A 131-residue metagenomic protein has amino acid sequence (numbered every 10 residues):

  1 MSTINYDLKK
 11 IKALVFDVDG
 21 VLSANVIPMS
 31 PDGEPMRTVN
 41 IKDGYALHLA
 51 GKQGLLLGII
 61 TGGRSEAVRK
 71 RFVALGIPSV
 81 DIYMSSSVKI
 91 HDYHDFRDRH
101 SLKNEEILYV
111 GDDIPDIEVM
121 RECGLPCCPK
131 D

Functional and structural regions predicted by a protein language model:
M1-L56: Active-site neighborhood of HAD-like aspartate-dependent phosphohydrolases
L14, L57, I82, P126-C128: Short, well-ordered beta-strand core segments
R37-D43, A67, A74, D81: Extended, charged amphipathic alpha-helical "stalk" segments
L47-R71, I82-M84: Substrate-recognition element of Asp-dependent hydrolases with the DxDx(T/V) motif
S79-K89, G111: A short, structured active-site edge motif that brings together acidic residues
Y93-I117: Conserved Lys-Pro-Asp/Glu-containing loop-to-beta segment of HAD-superfamily phosphomonoesterases, centered on
Y109-D131: Acidic, Mg2+-coordinating phosphoryl-transfer loop and its flanking beta/alpha structural elements, shared across
